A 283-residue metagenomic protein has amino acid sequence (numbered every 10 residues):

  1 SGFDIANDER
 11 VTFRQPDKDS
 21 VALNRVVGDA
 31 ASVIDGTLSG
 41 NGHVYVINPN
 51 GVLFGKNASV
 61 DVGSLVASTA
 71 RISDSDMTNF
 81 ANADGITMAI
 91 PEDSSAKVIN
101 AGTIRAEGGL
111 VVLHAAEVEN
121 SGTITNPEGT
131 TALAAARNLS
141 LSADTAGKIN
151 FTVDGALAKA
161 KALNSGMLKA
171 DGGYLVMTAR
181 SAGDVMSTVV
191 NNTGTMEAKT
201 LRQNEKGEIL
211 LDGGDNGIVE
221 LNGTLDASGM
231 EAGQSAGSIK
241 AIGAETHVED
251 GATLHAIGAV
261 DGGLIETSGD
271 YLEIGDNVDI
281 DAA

Functional and structural regions predicted by a protein language model:
S1-A283: Extracellular and secretory-pathway beta-repeat/beta-biased strand scaffolds
